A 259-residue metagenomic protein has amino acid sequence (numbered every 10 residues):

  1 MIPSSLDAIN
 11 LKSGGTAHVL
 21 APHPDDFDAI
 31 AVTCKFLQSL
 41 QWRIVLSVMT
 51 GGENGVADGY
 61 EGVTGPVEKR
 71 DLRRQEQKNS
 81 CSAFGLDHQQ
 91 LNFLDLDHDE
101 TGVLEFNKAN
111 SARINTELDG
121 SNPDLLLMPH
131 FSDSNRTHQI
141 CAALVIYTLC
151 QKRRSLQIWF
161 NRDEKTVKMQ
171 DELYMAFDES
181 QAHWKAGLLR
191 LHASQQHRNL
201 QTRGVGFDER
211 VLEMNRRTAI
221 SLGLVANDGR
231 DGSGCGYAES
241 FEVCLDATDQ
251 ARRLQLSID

Functional and structural regions predicted by a protein language model:
M1-F160, G187-R190, F207, D231 (+2 more regions): Active-site beta-strand->loop->alpha-helix modules in alpha/beta enzyme cores, enriched in Gly/His/Asp(Glu)
L96-V103, T166-K168, Q181-A182: A short acidic, often aromatic-flanked loop/helix-cap motif at beta-alpha or helix-coil junctions that lines enzyme
Q151-F177: Short, flexible loop segments at boundaries between secondary-structure elements
V167-N227: A conserved mid-domain beta-alpha-beta active-site/ligand-binding segment of alpha/beta enzyme cores
T218-V243: A cross-kingdom feature marking charged/low-complexity
